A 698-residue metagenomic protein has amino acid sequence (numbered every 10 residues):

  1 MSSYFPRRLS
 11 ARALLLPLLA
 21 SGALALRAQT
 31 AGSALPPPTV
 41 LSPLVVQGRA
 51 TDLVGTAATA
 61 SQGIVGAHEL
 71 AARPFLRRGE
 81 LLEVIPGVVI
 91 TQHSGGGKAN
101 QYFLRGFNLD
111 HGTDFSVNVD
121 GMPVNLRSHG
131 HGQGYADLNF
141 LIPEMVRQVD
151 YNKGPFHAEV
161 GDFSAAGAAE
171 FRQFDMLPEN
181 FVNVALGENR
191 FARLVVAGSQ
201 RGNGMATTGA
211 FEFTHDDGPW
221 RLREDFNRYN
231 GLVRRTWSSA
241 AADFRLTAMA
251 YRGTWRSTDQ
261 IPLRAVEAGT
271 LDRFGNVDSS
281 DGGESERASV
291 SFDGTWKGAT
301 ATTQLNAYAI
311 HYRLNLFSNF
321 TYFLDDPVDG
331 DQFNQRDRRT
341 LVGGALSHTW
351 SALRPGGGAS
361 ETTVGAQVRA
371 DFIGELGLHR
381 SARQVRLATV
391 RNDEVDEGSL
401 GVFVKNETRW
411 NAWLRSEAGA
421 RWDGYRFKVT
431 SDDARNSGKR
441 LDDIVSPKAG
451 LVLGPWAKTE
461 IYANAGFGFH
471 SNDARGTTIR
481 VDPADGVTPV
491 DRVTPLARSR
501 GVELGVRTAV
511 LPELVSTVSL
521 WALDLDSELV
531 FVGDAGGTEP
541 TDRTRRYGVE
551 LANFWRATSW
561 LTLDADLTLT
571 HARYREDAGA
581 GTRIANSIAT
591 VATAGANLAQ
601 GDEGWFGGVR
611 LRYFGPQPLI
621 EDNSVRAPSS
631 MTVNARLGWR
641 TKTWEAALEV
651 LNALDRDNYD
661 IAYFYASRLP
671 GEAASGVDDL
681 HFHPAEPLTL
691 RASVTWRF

Functional and structural regions predicted by a protein language model:
Q62, G79, E83-L126: Extracytoplasmic beta-strand/coil segments of soluble accessory domains associated with Gram-negative outer-membrane
P123-K153, F171-R172, V266, V493 (+1 more regions): Short acidic/polar hinge/loop motifs at secondary-structure boundaries that mediate gating or recognition
D150-A158, G167-Q200, F211, D216-W220 (+2 more regions): Short strand-turn segments of transmembrane beta-barrel domains in outer membranes, especially the first one or two
L186-H215, W220-T258, D281-T302, W350 (+1 more regions): Transmembrane beta-barrel wall of Gram-negative outer-membrane proteins
D243-Y251, G283-D432, G454, L514-L520 (+1 more regions): Face-selective signature of the C-terminal outer-membrane beta-barrel domain
D293, G298, T302-F320, G454-H470 (+3 more regions): Membrane-embedded beta-barrel scaffold of Gram-negative outer-membrane proteins
S347-L353, S416, T517-L525, E539-E621 (+1 more regions): Gram-negative outer-membrane beta-barrel transporters
Y613-I620, W639-F698: C-terminal beta-signal and adjacent terminal beta-strands/loops of Gram-negative outer-membrane beta-barrel proteins
